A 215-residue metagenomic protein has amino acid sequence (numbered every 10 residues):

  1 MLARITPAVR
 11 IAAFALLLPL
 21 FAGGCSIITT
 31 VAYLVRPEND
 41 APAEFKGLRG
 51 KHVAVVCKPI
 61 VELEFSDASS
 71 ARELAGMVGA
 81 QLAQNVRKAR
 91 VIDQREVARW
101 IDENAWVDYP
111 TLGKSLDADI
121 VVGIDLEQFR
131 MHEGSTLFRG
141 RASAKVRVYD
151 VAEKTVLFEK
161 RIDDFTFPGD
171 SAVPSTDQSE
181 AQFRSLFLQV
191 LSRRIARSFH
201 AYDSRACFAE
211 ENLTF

Functional and structural regions predicted by a protein language model:
L2-A13: Bacterial N-terminal signal peptides that target proteins for export
I5, E96, E127-F129: Histidine- and/or cysteine-centered catalytic micro-motif in compact active-site loops
I11-G23: Bacterial N-terminal signal peptides
P19, G47, S115-A118: Alpha-helix termination/capping residues and helix-transition junctions
C25-K51, D150-F215: C-terminal/domain-edge helix-coil "capping" segments
S26, E103-L157, D170, Q178: Surface-exposed short loop/turn segments
H52-G123, F158-E159, Q189-R205: N-terminal segment of the mature soluble domain
K58, D125, E210-T214: Short, well-ordered beta-to-alpha junction loops that form the rim of enzyme active sites and present histidine/acidic
